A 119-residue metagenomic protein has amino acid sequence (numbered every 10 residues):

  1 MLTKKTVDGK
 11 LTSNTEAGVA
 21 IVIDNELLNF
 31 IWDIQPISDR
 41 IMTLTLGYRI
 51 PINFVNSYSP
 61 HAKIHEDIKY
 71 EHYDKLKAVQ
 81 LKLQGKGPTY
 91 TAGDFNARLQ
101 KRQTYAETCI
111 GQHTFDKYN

Functional and structural regions predicted by a protein language model:
M1-N119: A shared catalytic/ligand-binding motif for oxyanion handling
